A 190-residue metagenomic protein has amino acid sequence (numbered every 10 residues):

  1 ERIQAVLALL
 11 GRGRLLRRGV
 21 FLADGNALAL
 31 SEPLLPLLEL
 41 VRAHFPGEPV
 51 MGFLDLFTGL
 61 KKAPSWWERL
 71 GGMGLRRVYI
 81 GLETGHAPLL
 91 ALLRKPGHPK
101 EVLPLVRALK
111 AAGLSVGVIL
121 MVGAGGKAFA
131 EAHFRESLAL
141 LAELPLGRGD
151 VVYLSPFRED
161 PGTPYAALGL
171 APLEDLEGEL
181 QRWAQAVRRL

Functional and structural regions predicted by a protein language model:
E1, K95-P99, K127-F134, G169-E177: Flexible, glycine- and charge-enriched loops at secondary-structure boundaries
E1-S31, R42-K62, L75-V102, S115-G117 (+1 more regions): Core AdoMet radical
I3, L34, A63, V102 (+3 more regions): Aromatic/hydrophobic pocket-lining residues that form the small-molecule binding cavity in soluble enzyme cores
L10-R14, V41-F45, W67-L75, R107-A111 (+1 more regions): Acidic (Asp/Glu)-rich catalytic clusters
L34, P64, A130, T163-A167: Short aromatic-enriched loop/helix-cap "lid" or pocket-rim segments at secondary-structure transitions that line
P36-E39: N-terminal active-site wall of soluble small-molecule enzyme domains
R77, K100-T163, L180-R189: Conserved C-terminal portion of the radical SAM core fold that forms the substrate/S-adenosylmethionine-binding
A87-L92, K127, P161-A166: A short acidic, helix-capping loop that chelates divalent metal ions and anchors anionic groups
